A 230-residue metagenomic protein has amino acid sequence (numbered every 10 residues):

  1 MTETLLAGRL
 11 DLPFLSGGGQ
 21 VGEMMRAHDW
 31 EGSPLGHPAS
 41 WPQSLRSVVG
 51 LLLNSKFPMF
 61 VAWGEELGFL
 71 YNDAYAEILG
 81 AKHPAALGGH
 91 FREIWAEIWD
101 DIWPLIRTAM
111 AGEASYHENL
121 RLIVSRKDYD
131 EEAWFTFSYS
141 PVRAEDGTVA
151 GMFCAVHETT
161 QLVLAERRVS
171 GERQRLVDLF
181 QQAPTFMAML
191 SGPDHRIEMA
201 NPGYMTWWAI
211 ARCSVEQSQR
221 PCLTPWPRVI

Functional and structural regions predicted by a protein language model:
E3-A27, Q43-F57, V169-H195, P202 (+1 more regions): PAS/LOV and related PAS-like sensory modules
L6, A39, Q43, E97-D101 (+2 more regions): Per-ARNT-Sim (PAS) sensory domains and their PAS-associated C-terminal
A27-L35, E77, A81, A85-D100 (+1 more regions): PAS-family sensory/regulatory domains
S47-L51, E97, L105-A109, T206-W207 (+1 more regions): Amphipathic alpha-helical regulatory segments at dimerization interfaces that relay allosteric signals between sensory
V49, F60, G68, A76-E77 (+3 more regions): Sensory helix hotspots in PAS and closely related PAS-like folds
F60-W63, L70, W95, Y139 (+4 more regions): Aromatic/pi-system hotspot detector in well-structured domains
E65-E77, A81, D194, E198-A209: PAS/LOV sensory domain surfaces, especially short acidic/polar patches at coil-to-helix junctions
R143-D146, A150-V177: Sensory coupling linkers of modular signal transduction proteins
